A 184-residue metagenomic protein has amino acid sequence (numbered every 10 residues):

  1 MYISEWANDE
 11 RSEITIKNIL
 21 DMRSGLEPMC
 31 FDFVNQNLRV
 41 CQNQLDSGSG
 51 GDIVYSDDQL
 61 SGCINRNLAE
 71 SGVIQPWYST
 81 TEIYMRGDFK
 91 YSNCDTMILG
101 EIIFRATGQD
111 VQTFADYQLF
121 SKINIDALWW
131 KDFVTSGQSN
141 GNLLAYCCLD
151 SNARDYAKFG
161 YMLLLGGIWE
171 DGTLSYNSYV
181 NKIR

Functional and structural regions predicted by a protein language model:
M1-E5, Q36-N37, D132-G141: Short linear capping/connector segments at secondary-structure termini
M1-Y2, T113-F120, K131, T173-N181: Beta-strand segments within the central parallel beta-sheet cores of soluble alpha/beta enzyme folds
Y2-I125, A153-G167: Active-site-adjacent helix/loop patches that line small-molecule binding or acyl-intermediate pockets
D9, T80, D132-F133, G172: Enriched - but not universal
Q42-G51, W129-G141, L163, S178: Short secondary-structure transition/capping segments
Q118-C148, N152-A153: Mid-domain, small-residue-enriched loop/turn segments at the edges of structured enzyme/sensor domains
S121, N142, L164-R184: Catalytic loop of the DD-peptidase/beta-lactamase superfamily, centered on the K-T-G motif and neighboring
